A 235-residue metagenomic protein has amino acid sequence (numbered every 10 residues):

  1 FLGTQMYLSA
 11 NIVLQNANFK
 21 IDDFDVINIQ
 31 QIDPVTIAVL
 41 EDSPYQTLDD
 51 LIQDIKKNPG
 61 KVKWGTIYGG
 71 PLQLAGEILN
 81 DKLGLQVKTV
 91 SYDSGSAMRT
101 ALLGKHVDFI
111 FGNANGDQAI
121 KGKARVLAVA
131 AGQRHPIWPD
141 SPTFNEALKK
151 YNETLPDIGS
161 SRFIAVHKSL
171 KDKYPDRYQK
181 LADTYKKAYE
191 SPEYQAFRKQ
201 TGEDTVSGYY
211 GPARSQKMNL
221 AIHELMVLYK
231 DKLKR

Functional and structural regions predicted by a protein language model:
F1-L2, N16-I27, Q118-A131: Extracytoplasmic "Venus flytrap"/periplasmic binding protein-like
F1-V13, S94-G95, F111-D117, A130-G132 (+2 more regions): Beta->alpha turn/N-cap motifs
I12-A97, R162-A196: Hinge/capping helix and adjacent helix->loop/strand transition within the periplasmic-binding protein
A17-I21, F109-I110, F144: Short gly/ser/thr-rich secondary-structure transition/capping motifs
N28, K150-R162, Q195-T205: Mobile beta-alpha loop/short-helix "lid" or hinge segments that flank ligand
K61-P142: Ligand-binding pocket segment of bilobal, Venus flytrap-like solute-binding proteins
D81, V87, D176-R235: An extracytoplasmic/periplasmic, membrane-proximal ligand-sensing/linker region
G116-Y189: C-terminal lobe and pocket-closing loops of periplasmic/extracytoplasmic Venus-flytrap solute-binding proteins
